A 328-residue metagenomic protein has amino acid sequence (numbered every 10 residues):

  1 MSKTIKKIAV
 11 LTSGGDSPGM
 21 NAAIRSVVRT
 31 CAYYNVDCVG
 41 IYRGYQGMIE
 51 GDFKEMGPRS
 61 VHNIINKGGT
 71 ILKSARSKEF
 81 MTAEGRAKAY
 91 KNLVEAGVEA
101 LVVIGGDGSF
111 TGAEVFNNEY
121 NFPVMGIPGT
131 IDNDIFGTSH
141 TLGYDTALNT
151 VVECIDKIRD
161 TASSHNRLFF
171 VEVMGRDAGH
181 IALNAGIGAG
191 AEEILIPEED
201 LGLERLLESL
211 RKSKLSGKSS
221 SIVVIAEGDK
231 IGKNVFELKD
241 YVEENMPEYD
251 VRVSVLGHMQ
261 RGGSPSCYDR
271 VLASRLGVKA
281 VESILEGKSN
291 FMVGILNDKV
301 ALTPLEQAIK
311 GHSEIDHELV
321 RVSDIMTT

Functional and structural regions predicted by a protein language model:
S2, M48-V103, G108-S109, L142-N149 (+2 more regions): Glycine-rich oxoanion-binding loops at beta->alpha junctions
S2-I49: N-terminal phosphate-binding or glycine-rich loops at protein starts, especially the Walker A/P-loop of NTPases
S13-D16, I41-G47, R76-S77, G106-G108 (+6 more regions): Short, ordered loop/turn segments at secondary-structure junctions
S17-V27, I49, A83-A87, L101-E114 (+5 more regions): Short glycine/serine/threonine-rich phosphate/pyrophosphate-binding segments that cradle anionic phosphate groups
R25-Y34, K54-S60, V115-G126, L142-T146 (+1 more regions): A glycine- and small-aliphatic-rich helix-loop capping segment at beta-alpha/alpha-beta transitions that lines
C38, V103-G105, T111, V115 (+3 more regions): Accessory alpha-helical/coil subdomains and C-terminal extensions that flank or cap enzyme catalytic cores
D240-T328: C-terminal non-catalytic interaction/assembly regions of soluble proteins
